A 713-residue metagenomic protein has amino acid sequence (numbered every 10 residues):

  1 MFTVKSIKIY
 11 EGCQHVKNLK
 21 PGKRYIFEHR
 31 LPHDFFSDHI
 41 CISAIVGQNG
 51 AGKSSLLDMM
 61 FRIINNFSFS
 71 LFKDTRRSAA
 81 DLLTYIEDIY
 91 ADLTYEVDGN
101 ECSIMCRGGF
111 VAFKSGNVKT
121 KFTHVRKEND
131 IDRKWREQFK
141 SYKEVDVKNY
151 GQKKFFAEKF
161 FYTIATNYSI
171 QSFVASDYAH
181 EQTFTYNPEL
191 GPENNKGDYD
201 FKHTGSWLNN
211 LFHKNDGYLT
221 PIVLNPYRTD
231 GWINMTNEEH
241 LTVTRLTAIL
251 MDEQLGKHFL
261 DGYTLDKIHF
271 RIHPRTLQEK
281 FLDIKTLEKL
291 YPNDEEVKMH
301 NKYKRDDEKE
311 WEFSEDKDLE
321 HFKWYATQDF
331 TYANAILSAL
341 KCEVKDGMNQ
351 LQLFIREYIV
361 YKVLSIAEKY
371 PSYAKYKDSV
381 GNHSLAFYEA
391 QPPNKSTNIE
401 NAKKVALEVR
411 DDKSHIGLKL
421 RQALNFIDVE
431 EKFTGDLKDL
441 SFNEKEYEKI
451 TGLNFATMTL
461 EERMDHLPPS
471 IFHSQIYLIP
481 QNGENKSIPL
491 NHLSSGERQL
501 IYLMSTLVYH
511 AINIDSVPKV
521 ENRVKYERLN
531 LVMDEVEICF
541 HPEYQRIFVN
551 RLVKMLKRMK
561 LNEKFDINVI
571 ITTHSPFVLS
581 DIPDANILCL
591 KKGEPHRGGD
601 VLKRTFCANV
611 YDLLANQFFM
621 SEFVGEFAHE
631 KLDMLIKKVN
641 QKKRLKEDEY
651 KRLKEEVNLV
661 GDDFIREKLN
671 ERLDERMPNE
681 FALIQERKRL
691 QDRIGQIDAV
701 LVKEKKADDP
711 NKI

Functional and structural regions predicted by a protein language model:
M1-C13, E181-G205, N209-N530, L556 (+2 more regions): Extended helical coiled-coil dimerization/tether regions that scaffold and oligomerize large DNA-maintenance assemblies
M1-F110, R687-R689, I694, D698-I713: Extended, solvent-exposed polar beta/coil surface segments
F2-S68, P468-Q617: Switch/communication elements of ASCE P-loop NTPase nucleotide-binding domains
K5-I9, E87-V97, C102-S103, G109-S115 (+5 more regions): Short polybasic amphipathic segments
F36, D58-G116, V147, G151-G191 (+2 more regions): Conserved P-loop NTP-binding catalytic core
H39-I42, L57, D132, R136-F139 (+4 more regions): Glycine-rich, often proline-containing surface loops adjacent to acidic residues and nearby aromatics that form
D58-F69, Y90, C106-K119, T123-H124 (+4 more regions): Amphipathic alpha-helical scaffolding segments
A157-E158, Y162, H203, W207-D216 (+7 more regions): RecA-like P-loop NTPase motor core
